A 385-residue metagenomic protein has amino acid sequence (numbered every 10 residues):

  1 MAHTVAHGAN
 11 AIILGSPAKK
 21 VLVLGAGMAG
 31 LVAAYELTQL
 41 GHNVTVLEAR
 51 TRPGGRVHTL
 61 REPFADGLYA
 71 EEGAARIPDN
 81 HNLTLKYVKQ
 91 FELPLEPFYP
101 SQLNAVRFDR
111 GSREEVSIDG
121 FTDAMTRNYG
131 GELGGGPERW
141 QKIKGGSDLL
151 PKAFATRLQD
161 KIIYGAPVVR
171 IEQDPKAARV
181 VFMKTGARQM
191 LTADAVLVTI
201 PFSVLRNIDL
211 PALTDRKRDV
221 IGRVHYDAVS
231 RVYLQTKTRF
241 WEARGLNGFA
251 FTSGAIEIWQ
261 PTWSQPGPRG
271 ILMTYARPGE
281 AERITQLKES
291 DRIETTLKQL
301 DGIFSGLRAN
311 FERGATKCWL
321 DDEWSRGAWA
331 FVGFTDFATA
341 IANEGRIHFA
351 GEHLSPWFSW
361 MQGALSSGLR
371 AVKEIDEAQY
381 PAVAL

Functional and structural regions predicted by a protein language model:
A2-A11, V32, L40, V116-G120 (+4 more regions): Conserved flavin/dinucleotide-binding core of flavoenzymes
K19-V46: N-terminal Rossmann-like FAD-binding beta1-loop-alpha1 element of flavoenzymes
E36, R56-T59, F108, N207-P211 (+2 more regions): Short, solvent-exposed loop/turn and secondary-structure capping segments
T38-F64: Glycine-rich FAD pyrophosphate-binding loop
A65-D123: Dinucleotide-binding Rossmann-like beta1-alpha1 core, especially the glycine-rich loop that anchors the ADP
N128-A195: Helical element adjacent to the flavin cofactor pocket in flavoenzyme catalytic cores
E172-Q173, M183-R244, L307: Central helical "cap/lid" subdomain
